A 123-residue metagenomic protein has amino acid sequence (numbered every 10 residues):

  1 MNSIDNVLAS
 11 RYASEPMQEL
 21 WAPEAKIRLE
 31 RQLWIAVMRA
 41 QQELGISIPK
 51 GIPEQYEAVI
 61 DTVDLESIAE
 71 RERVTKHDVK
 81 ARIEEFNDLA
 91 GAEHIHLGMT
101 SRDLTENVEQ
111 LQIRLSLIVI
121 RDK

Functional and structural regions predicted by a protein language model:
M1-K123: A helix-coil-helix interface module used to build multimeric assemblies and to scaffold catalytic/cofactor sites
